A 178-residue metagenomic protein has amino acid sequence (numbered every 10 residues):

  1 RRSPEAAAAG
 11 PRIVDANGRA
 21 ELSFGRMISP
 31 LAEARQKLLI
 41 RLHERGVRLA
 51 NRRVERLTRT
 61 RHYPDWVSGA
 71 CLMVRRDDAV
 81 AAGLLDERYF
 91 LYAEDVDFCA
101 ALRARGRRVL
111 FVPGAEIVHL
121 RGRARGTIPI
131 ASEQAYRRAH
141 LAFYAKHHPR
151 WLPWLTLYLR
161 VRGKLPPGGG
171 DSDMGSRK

Functional and structural regions predicted by a protein language model:
R1-S23: Conserved donor NDP-sugar-binding/catalytic core segment of glycosyltransferases
F24-R26, R121: Short hydrophobic alpha-helix segments
I28-D65: Short, flexible, basic/aromatic active-site loop/helix in glycosyltransferases
L57-T60, D65-L84, R88-E116: A short, conserved alpha-helix in the catalytic core of glycosyltransferases
A93, D97-D173: Active-site-adjacent helix/loop segment of glycosyltransferases that harbors family-specific signature motifs
S176-R177: Basic polycationic patches enriched in arginine
